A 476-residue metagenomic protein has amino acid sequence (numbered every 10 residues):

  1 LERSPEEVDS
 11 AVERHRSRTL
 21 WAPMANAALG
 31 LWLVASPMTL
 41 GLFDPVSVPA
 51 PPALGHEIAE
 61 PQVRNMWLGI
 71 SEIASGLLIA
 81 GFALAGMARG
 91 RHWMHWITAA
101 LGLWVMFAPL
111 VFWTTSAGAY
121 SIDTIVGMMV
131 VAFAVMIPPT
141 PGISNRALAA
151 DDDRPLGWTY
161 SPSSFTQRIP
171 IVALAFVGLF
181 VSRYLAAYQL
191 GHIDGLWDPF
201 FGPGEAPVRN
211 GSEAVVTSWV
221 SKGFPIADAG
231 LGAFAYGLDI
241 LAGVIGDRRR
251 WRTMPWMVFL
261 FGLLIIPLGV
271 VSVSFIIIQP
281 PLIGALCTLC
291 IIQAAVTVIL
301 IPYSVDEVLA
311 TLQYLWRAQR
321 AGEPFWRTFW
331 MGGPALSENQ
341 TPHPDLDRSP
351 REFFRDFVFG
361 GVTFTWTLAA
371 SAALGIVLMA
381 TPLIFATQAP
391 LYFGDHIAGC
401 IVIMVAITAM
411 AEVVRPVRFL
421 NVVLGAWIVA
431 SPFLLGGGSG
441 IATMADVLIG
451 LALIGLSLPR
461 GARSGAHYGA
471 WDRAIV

Functional and structural regions predicted by a protein language model:
R3-E13, N26, F107: IQ-motif-like calmodulin-binding regions
R18, G41-D44, P49-A74, G81 (+9 more regions): Membrane-interfacial helix-loop segments of redox and metal-homeostasis proteins, especially TM-loop-TM junctions
M24, L29-L31, A35: N-terminal signal-anchor module of multipass membrane proteins
G102-A108, I266-G269, T297-I299, G425-F433: Small-residue-rich segments of transmembrane alpha-helices in multi-pass membrane proteins, especially helix faces
G469-V476: Short, charged juxtamembrane terminal tails flanking transmembrane helices
